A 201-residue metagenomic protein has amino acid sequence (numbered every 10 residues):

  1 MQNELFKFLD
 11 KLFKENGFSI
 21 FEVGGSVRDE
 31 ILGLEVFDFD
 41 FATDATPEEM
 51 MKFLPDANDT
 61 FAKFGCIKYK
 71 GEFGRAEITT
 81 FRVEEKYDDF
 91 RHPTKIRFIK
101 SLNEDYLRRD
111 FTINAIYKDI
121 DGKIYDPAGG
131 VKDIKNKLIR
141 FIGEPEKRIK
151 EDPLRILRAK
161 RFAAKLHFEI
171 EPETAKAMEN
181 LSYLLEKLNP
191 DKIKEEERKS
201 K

Functional and structural regions predicted by a protein language model:
M1-K201: Catalytic cores of the polymerase beta-like nucleotidyltransferase superfamily and closely associated nucleotide
